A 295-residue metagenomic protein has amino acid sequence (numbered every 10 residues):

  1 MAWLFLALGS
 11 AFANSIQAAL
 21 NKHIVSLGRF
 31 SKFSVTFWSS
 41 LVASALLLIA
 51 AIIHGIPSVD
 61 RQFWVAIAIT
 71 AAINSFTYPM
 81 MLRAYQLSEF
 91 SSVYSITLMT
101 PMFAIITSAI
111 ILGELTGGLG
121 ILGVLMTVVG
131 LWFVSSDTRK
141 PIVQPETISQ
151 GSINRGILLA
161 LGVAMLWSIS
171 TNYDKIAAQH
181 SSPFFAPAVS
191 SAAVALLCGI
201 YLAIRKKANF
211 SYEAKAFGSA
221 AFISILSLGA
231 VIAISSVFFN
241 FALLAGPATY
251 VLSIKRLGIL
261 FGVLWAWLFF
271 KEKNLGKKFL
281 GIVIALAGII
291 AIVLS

Functional and structural regions predicted by a protein language model:
M1-G9, M102-M165, K273, K277-S295: Juxtamembrane helix-loop boundary signature in multi-pass membrane transporters
M1-I69, Y78-L87, S136-L159, A193-S227 (+2 more regions): Membrane-interface interhelical linkers
M1-L4, I53-Q62, T107-G120, K175-P183 (+2 more regions): Helix-coil boundary and interhelical linker segments in multi-pass alpha-helical membrane proteins
S15, A19, L48, A71-F76 (+8 more regions): Hydrophobic/small/kink-forming positions within alpha-helical transmembrane segments of polytopic membrane proteins
V35, A186-P187: Alpha-helical transmembrane segments of multi-pass secondary-active solute transporters
L48-I52, A109-I110, W132, G199-A203 (+2 more regions): Membrane-embedded alpha-helical segments of multi-pass transporters/permeases
I69-N74, L82-V134, P187-L196, P247-L268: Specific alpha-helical transmembrane segments that line the substrate/conduction pathway and gating interfaces
